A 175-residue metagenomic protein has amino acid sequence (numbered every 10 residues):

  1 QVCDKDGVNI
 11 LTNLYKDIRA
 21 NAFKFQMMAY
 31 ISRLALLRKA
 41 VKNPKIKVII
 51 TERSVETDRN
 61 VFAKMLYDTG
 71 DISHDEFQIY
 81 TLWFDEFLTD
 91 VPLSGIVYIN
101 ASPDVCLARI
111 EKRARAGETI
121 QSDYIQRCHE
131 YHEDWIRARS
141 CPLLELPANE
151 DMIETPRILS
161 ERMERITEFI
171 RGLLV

Functional and structural regions predicted by a protein language model:
Q1-S32: Conserved substrate/cofactor phosphate-moiety recognition/catalytic segment in nucleotide-dependent phosphotransferases
D4-K5, L34, N43, Y80: Functional cleft and adjacent loop/helix regions within the main domain that mediate ligand binding or catalysis
K5-D6, V55-T57, A101-C106, E150-M152: Conserved nucleotide-binding/hydrolysis micro-motifs of P-loop NTPases
F25, Y30-S73: A basic- and aromatic-enriched beta-loop-alpha substructure that forms the phosphate/nucleotide- and DNA/RNA-contacting
P44, T89-D90, V175: Catalytic phosphate/metal-binding cores of nucleic-acid and nucleotide-processing enzymes, i.e., regions that mediate
T51, G95-V97, P142-L146: Hydrophobic/aromatic beta-strand patches that form the interior of the parallel beta-sheet core in alpha/beta enzyme
R59-Y131: A glycine- and Lys/Arg-enriched "phosphate-lid" helix/loop adjacent to the NTP-binding pocket of small-molecule kinases
L107-V175: NTP-dependent small-molecule kinase module
